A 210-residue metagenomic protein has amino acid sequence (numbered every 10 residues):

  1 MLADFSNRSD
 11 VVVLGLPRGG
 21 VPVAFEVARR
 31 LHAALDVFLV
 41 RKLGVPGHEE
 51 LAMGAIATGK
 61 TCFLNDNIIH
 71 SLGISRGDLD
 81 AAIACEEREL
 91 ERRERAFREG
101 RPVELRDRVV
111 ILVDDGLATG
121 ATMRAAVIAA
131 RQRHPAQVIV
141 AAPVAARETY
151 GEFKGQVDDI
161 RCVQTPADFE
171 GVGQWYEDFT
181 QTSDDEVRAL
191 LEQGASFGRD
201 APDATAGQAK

Functional and structural regions predicted by a protein language model:
M1-K210: PRPP-associated nucleotide enzymes
